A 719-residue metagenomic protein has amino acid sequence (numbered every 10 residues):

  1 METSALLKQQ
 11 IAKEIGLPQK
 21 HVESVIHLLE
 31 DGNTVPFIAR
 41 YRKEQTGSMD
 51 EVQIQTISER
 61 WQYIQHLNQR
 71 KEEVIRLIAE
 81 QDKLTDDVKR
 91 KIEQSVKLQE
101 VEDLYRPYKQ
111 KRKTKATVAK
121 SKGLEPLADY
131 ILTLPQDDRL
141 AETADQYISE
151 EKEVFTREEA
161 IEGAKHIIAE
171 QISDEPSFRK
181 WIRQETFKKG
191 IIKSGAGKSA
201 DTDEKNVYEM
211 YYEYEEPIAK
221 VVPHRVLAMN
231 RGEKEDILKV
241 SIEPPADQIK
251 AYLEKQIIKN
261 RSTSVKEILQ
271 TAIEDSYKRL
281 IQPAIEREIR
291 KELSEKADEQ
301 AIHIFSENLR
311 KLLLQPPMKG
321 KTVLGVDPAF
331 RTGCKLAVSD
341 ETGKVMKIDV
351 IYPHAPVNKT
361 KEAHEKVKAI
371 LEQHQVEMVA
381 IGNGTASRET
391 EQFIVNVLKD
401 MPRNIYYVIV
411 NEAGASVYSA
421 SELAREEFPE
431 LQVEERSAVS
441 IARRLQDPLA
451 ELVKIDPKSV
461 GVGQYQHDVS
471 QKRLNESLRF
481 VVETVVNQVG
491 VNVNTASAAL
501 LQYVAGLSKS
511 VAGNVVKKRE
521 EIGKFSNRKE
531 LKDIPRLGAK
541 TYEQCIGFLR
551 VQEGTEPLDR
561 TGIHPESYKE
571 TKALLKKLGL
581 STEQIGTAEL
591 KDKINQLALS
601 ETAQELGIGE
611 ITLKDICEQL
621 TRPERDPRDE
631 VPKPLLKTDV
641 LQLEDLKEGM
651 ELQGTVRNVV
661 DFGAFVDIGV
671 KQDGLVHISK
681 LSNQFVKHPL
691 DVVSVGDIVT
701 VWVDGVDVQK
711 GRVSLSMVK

Functional and structural regions predicted by a protein language model:
M1-E23, E30: Generic start-of-chain signal for non-secretory N-termini
T34-V35, T46, D50-E151, Q488-E630 (+4 more regions): Accessory alpha-helical DNA-binding modules that contact the DNA backbone or grooves
I38, G123, D327, V379 (+6 more regions): Residue-level signature of catalytic and energy-coupling elements of molecular machines, predominantly ATP/GTP-dependent
Y41-K43, P245, P328, E341-T342 (+9 more regions): Short, ordered loop/turn segments at secondary-structure junctions
Q53-T56, Y63, L67-L77, Q81-G325 (+3 more regions): Duplex nucleic acid-engaging cores and interfaces of nucleic-acid transaction enzymes
E102-R106, K115-A116, Y130-L132, V326 (+3 more regions): S1/OB-fold single-stranded RNA-binding interface
D247, K266, S276-A284, Y407-N492 (+6 more regions): OB-fold/S1-family RNA-binding modules
G320-G325, K335, E391-I394, N527-E530 (+3 more regions): Short beta-alpha junctions and helix-cap segments that line functional grooves
